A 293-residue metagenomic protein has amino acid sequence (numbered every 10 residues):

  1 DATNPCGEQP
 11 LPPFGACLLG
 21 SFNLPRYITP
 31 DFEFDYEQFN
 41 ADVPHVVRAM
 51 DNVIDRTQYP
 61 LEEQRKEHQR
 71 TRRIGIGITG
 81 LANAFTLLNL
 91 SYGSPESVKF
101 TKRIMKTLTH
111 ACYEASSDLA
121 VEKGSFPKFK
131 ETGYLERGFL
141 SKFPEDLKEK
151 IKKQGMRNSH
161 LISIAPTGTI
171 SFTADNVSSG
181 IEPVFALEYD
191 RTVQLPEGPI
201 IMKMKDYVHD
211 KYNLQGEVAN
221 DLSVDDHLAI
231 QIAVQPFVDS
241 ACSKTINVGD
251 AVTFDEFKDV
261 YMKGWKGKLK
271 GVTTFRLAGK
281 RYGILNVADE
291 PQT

Functional and structural regions predicted by a protein language model:
D1-H68, R73, G80-L88, V177-Q215: Function-dense linear segments that define catalytic or interfacial modules in macromolecule-processing proteins
E8, M50-D55, R137-S141, K150-R157 (+1 more regions): Catalytic alpha/beta core of large soluble enzyme barrels
G15, D42-A49, I74-G80, A84 (+10 more regions): General structural feature for long, well-ordered alpha-helical segments within catalytic domains of soluble enzymes
N23-R26, F39-Q58, A82-Y92, M105-P127 (+6 more regions): Structural signal for hydrophobic packing residues in well-ordered secondary-structure cores of soluble enzyme domains
P25, G80-F85, S94, V98 (+4 more regions): Basic, gly/Ser/Thr/Pro-rich low-complexity segments located predominantly at protein N termini
P30-F34, R65, E96, F100 (+3 more regions): Short coil/turn segments at secondary-structure junctions
D42-R65, Q69, S91-T167: Internal maturation/activation junctions in enzymes
